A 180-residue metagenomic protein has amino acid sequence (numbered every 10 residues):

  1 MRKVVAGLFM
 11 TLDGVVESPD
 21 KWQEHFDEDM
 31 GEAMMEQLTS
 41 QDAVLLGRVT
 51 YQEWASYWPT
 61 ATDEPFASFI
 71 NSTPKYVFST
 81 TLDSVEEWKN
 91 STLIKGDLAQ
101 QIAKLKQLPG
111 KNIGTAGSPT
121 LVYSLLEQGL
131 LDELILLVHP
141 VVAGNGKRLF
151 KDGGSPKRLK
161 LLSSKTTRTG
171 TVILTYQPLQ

Functional and structural regions predicted by a protein language model:
M1-L130, P140-Q180: Portal/gating segments that form or line small-molecule/metal binding sites
E133: Periplasmic plug
